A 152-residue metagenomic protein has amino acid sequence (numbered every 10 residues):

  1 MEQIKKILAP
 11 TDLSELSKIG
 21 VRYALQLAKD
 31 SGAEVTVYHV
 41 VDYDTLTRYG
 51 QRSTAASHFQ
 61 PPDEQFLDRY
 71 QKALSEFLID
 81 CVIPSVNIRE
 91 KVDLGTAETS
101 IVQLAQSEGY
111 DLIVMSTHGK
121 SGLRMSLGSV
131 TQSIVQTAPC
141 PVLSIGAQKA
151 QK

Functional and structural regions predicted by a protein language model:
E2, I79-I113, K149-K152: Structural beta-alpha unit
E2-S57: Small/aliphatic-rich secondary-structure junction motif
A33-E34, V86, Y110, C140: Short glycine/serine/threonine/alanine-rich loop segments
T36-Y38, R89-D93, L143: General small-molecule cofactor/ligand-binding pocket signal
V41, R69, V92-T96, H118: Short beta->alpha linker loops
A56-K72: A short acidic, glycine-rich active-site loop that binds or catalyzes chemistry on phosphate/adenosine moieties
Q103-K152: Gly/Ser-rich helix-loop-strand patches that form or flank binding pockets for ribonucleotide-derived cofactors
